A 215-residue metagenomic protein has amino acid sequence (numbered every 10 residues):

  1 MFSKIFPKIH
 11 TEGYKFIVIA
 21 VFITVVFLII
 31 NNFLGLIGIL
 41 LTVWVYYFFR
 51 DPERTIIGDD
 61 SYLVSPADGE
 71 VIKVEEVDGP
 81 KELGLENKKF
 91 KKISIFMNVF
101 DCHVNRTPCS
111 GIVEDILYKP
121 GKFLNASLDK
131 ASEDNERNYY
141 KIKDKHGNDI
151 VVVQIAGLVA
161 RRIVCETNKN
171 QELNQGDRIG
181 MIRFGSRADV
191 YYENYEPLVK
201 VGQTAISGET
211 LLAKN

Functional and structural regions predicted by a protein language model:
M1-N215: Contiguous, well-folded functional domains in the mature portion of proteins
